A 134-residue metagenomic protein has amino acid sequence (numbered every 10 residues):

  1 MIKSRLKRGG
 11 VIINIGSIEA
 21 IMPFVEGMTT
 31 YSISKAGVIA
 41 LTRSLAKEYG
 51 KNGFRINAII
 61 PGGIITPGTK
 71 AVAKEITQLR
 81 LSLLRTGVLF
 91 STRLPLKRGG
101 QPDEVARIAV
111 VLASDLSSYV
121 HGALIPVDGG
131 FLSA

Functional and structural regions predicted by a protein language model:
I2-K7, Y49-K51, I64, A113: A short hydrophobic alpha-helix cap/turn motif
S17: Residue(s) in the substrate-gating loop at a strand-loop-helix junction that position the organic substrate next
M22, A109-V110, L116, H121-A134: Short C-terminal tail/terminal secondary-structure segment of NAD(P)H-dependent dehydrogenase/reductase domains
M22-T29, K51-N52, K97, P102 (+1 more regions): Active-site loop immediately N-terminal to the catalytic Tyr-X3-Lys motif of short-chain dehydrogenase/reductase
S34, T42: Active-site helix of classical SDR
G50, R55, V120-G122: Short, small/polar-rich loop/turn modules that mediate ligand/substrate recognition or access, typified
K51, G63-L94, E104: A glycine/serine/threonine-rich, flexible loop-to-helix segment that serves as the NAD(P) cofactor-binding "lid"
R55-I65, A113, P126-D128: Conserved SDR Rossmann-fold cofactor-binding beta-strand/turn motif
